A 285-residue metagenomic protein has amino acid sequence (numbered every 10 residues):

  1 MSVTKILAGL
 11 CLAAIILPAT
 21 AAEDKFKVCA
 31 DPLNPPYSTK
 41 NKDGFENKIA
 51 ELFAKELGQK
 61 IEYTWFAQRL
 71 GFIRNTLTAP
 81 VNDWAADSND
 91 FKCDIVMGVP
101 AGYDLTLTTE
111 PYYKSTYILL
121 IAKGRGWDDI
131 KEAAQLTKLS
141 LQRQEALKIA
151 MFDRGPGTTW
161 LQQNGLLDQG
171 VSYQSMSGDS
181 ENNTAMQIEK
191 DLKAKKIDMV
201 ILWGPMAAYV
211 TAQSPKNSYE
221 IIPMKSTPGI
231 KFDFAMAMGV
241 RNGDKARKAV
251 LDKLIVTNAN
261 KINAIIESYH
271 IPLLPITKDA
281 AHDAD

Functional and structural regions predicted by a protein language model:
I16-P18: N-terminal signal peptide c-region/cleavage motif recognized by signal peptidases
A22-V99, Y103, D179-N182, S268-P272: Extracytoplasmic small-molecule ligand-binding "clamshell" domains of the periplasmic binding protein/Venus flytrap
D31-L33, K114-I118, G126, A212-I255 (+1 more regions): Periplasmic-binding protein-like
P32-P35, K40-K55, L119-N183, P205: Bilobed "Venus flytrap"/periplasmic-binding protein-like clamshell domains and structurally analogous long
F45, I49, N242-K261, I265: Short amphipathic alpha-helical coupling segments at ligand-binding clamshell hinges and other catalytic/signaling
E51, E62-Q142, P223-K231: Acidic, polar ligand-binding/catalytic clefts
Q59-K60, T78-G98, E145-L147, Q187-I188 (+3 more regions): Alpha-to-beta junction loops
K60, E145-Q169, D252-D285: Ligand-binding clefts/hinges and TM-proximal coupling segments of bilobed small-molecule sensing domains
